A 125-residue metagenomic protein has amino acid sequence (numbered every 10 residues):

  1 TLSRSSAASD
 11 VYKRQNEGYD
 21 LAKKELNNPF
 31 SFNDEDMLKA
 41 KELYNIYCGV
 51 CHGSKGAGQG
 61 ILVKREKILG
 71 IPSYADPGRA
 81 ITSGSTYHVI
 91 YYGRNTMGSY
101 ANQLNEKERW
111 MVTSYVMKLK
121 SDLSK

Functional and structural regions predicted by a protein language model:
T1-A8, Y12: Single conserved hydrophobic/aromatic residue that forms the stacking wall/gate of nucleotide- or nucleobase-binding
V11, C48-C51, M97: Disulfide-bonded cysteines in secreted/extracellular proteins and peptides
K13-K41, K55-G58, K67-I68: Short basic alpha-helical hairpin corresponding to helix-turn-helix/winged-helix-like nucleic-acid-binding
P29, S73, T96-S99: Conserved beta-strand positions that form and line the central face of beta-propeller blades
D34, L38, A80, Q103-K107: Soluble non-cytosolic domains of exported or imported proteins
M37, K41, G53, A57-T86: Gly/Gly-Pro-rich "capping" loops immediately C-terminal to redox-active cysteine motifs in periplasmic/lumenal
A40, Y44-K55, V112-V116: The canonical Cys-X-X-Cys-His
G84-N95, A101-K125: C-terminal capping alpha-helices of c-type cytochrome domains
